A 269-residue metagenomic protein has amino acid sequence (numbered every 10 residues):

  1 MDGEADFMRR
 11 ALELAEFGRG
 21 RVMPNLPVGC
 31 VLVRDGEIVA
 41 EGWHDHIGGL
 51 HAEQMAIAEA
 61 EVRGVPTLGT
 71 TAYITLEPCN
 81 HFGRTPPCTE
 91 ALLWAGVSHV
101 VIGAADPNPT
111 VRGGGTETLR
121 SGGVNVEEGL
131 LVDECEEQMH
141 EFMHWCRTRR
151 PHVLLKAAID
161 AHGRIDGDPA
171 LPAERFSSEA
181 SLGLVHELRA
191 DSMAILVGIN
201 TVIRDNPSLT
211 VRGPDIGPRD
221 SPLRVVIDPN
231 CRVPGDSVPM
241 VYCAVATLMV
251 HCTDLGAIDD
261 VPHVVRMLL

Functional and structural regions predicted by a protein language model:
G3-M23, W145: Short, basic/aromatic recognition patches
A5, R9, R21, H46 (+10 more regions): Electropositive phosphate-/nucleotide-binding environments in soluble metabolic enzymes
P24-P27, H152-V153: Short, small/polar residue-rich loop motifs at catalytic or cofactor-binding pockets
V28-G36, A157-A158: Short beta-strand scaffold segments in enzyme catalytic cores
L32, E37-E134, T253-L255: Zn2+-dependent cytidine deaminase-like catalytic core
G129-C146: Short, structured interface segments
H144-C146, H152-L269: Active-site ligand-binding patch in enzyme domains
